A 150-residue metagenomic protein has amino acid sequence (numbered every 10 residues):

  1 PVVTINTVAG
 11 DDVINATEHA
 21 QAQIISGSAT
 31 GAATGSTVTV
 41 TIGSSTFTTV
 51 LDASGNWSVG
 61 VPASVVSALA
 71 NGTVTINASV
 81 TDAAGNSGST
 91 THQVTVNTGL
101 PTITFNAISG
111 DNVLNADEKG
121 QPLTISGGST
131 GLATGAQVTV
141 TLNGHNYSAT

Functional and structural regions predicted by a protein language model:
P1-N6, G88-N106: Flexible, low-complexity linkers/stalks enriched in Thr/Pro that connect modular domains
D11-Q21, D111-Q121: Short, solvent-exposed loop/linker segments at the N-terminal edge of repeated beta-sheet extracellular domains
I25-A29, L123-S129: Aromatic/hydrophobic beta-strand junction motif of beta-rich domains
A32-I42, L132-L142: Solvent-exposed loop/turn segments flanking beta-strands in beta-repeat/beta-sandwich domains
G55-V59: Short strand-edge motifs at loop-to-beta-strand transitions and within beta-strands of extracellular beta-rich domains
A63-T73: Surface-exposed, short loops/turns at beta-strand junctions within beta-sandwich domains
